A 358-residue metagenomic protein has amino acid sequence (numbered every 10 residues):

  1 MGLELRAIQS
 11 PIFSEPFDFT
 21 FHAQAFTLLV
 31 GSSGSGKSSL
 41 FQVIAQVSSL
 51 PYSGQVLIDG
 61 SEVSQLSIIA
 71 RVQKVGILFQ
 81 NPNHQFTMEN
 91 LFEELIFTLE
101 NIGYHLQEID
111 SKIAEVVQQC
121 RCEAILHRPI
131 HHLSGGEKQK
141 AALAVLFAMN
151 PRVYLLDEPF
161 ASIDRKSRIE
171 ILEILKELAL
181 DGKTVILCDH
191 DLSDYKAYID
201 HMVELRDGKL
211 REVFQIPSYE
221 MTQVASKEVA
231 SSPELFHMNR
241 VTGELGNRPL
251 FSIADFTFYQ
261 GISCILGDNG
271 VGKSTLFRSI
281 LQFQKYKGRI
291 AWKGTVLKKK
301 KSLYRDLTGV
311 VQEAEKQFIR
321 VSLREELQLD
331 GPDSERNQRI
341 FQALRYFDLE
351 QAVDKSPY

Functional and structural regions predicted by a protein language model:
A45-Q46, L281: Helix-to-loop junction immediately C-terminal to a conserved catalytic motif
Y52-E62, R71, K285-R305: Conserved ABC transporter NBD signature motif
Q107-I125, E335-V353: Conserved ABC ATPase "signature" region
P129-L133, E137, S356-Y358: Conserved ABC ATPase signature
A141-A144: Hydrophobic anchor residue at the start of the ABC signature
Y154-E158: Catalytic Walker B motif of ABC-type/P-loop ATPase nucleotide-binding domains
D189-H190: H-loop/switch region of ABC-family ATPase nucleotide-binding domains
